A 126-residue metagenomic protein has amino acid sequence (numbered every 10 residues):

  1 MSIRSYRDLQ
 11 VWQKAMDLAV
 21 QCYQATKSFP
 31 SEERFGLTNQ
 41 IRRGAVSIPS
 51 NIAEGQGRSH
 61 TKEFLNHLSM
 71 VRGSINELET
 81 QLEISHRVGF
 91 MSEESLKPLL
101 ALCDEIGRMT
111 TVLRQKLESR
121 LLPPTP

Functional and structural regions predicted by a protein language model:
M1-P126: Short, C-terminally biased terminal segments at protein or domain edges
